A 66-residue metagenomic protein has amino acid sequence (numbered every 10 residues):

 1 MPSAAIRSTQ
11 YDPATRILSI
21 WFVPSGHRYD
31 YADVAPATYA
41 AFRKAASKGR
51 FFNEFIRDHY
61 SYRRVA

Functional and structural regions predicted by a protein language model:
M1-A66: Acidic/histidine-enriched, beta-strand-rich ligand/metal-binding domains
